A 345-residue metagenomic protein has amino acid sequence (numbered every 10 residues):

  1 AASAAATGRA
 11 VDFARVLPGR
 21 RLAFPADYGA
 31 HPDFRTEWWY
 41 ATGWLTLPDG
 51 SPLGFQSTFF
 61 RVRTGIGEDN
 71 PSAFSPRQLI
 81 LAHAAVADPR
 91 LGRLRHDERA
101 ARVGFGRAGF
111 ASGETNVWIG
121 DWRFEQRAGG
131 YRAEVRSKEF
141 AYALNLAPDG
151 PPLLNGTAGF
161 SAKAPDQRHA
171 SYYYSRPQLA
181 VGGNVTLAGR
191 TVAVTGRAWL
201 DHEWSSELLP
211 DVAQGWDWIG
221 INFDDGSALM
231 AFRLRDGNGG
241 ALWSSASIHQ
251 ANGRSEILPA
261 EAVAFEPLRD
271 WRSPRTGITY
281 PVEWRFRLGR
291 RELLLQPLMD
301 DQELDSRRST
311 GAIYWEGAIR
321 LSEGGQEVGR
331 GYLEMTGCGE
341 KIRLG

Functional and structural regions predicted by a protein language model:
A2-G345: Structured soluble/peripheral alpha/beta segments that form catalytic or ligand/cofactor-binding pockets
